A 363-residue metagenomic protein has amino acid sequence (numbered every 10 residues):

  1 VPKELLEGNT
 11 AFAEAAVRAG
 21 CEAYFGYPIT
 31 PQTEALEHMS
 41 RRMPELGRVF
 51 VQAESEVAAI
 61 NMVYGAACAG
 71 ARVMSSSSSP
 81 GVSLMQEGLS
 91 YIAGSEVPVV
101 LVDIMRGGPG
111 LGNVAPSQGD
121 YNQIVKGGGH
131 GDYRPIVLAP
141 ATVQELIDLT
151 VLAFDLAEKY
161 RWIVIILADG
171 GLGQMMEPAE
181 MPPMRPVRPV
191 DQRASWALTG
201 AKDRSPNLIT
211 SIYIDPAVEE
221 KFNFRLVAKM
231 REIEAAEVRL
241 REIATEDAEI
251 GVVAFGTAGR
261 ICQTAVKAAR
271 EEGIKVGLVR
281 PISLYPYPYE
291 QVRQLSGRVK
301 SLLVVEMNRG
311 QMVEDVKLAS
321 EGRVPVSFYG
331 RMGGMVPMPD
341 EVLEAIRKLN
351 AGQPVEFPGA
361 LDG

Functional and structural regions predicted by a protein language model:
E4-R41: N-terminal glycine-rich anion-binding loops that anchor highly charged ligand groups
E7-A11, V227-I250, Q263: Glycine-/acidic-rich phosphate or pyrophosphate-binding loops and their flanking alpha/beta elements
T30, E34-K126, I136-A157: Thiamine diphosphate
P135-D191, S301, E341-G363: Structural signature of the thiamine diphosphate
R161-E242: Conformationally flexible catalytic loops at phosphate/diphosphate-handling active centers
C262-L295: Generic long, charged, amphipathic alpha-helical segments
E306-G363: Peripheral docking tails and interdomain loops at the edges of cofactor- or intermediate-handling domains
